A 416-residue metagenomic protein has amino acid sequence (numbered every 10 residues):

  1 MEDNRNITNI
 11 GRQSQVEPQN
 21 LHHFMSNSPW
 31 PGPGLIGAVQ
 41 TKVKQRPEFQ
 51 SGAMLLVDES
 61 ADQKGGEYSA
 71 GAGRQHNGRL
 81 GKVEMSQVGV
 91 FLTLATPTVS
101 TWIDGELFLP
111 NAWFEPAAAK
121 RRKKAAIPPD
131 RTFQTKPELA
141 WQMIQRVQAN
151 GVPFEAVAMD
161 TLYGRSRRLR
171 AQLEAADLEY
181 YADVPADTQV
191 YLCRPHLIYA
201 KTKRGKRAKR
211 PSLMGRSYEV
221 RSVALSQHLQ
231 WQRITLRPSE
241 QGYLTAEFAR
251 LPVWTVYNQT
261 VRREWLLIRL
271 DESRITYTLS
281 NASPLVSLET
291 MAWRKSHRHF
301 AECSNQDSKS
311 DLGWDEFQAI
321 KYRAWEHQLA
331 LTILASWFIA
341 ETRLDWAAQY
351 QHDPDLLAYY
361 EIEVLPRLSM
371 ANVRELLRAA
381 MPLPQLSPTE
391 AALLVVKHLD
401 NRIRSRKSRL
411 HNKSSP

Functional and structural regions predicted by a protein language model:
M1-A158, L162-Q189, H196, K203-P211 (+5 more regions): Conserved, well-structured functional cores that handle cations and Mg-NTP chemistry
E2, S14, S28, A282 (+3 more regions): Generic structural signal for hydrophobic core residues of well-folded globular domains
N6-R12, G37, N305-D311, I320-K321: Short coil/turn segments at secondary-structure boundaries
T8, S86, T276, E289 (+1 more regions): Non-catalytic, well-ordered alpha-helical scaffold segments
V57-A61, Y163, A208-P211, G215-S222 (+1 more regions): Short amphipathic alpha-helical "interface-anchor" segments enriched in bulky aromatics
V88, F300, S304, H327-I333: Catalytic-loop motifs flanking and including active-site residues across diverse enzymes
L109, P116, K120, A125 (+8 more regions): A short, flexible helix-boundary coil/loop motif
E264-I275, L279-S280, H297-L312: A glycine-rich, aromatic-flanked flexible loop/lid motif
